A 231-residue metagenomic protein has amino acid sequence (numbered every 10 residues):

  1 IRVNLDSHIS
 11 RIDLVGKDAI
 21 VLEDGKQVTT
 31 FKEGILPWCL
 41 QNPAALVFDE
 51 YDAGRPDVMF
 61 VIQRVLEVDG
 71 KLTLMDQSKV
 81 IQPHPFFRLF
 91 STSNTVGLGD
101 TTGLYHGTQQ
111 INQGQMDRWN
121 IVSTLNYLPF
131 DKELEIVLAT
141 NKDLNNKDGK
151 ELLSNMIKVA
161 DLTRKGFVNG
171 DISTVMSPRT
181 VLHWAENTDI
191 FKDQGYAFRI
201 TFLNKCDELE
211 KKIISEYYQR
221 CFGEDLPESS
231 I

Functional and structural regions predicted by a protein language model:
I1-K150, S154, K158: AAA+ P-loop NTPase catalytic core and its hallmark functional loops
Y127-I231: Alpha-helical lid/collar subdomain of P-loop NTPases
